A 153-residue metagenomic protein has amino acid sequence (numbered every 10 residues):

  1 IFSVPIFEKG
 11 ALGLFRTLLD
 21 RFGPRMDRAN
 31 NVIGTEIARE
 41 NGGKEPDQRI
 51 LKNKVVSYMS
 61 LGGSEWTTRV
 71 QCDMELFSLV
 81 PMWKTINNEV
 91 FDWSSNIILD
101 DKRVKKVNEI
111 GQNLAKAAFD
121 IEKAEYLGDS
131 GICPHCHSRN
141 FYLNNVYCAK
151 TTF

Functional and structural regions predicted by a protein language model:
F2-L79: Helix-loop-strand module that forms the ligand-binding subsite of alpha/beta enzymes
T68, C72-T152: Glycine-rich phosphate/pyrophosphate-binding loop and the adjoining helix
